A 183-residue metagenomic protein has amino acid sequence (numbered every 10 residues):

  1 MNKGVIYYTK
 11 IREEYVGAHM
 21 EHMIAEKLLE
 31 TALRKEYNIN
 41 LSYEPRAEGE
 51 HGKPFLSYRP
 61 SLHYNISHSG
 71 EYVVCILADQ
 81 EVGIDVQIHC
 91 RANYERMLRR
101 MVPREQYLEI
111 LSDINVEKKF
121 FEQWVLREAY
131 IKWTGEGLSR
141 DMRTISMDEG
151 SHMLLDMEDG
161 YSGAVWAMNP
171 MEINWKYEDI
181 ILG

Functional and structural regions predicted by a protein language model:
M1-G183: Core catalytic alpha/beta fold that binds nucleotide/phospho-ligands
